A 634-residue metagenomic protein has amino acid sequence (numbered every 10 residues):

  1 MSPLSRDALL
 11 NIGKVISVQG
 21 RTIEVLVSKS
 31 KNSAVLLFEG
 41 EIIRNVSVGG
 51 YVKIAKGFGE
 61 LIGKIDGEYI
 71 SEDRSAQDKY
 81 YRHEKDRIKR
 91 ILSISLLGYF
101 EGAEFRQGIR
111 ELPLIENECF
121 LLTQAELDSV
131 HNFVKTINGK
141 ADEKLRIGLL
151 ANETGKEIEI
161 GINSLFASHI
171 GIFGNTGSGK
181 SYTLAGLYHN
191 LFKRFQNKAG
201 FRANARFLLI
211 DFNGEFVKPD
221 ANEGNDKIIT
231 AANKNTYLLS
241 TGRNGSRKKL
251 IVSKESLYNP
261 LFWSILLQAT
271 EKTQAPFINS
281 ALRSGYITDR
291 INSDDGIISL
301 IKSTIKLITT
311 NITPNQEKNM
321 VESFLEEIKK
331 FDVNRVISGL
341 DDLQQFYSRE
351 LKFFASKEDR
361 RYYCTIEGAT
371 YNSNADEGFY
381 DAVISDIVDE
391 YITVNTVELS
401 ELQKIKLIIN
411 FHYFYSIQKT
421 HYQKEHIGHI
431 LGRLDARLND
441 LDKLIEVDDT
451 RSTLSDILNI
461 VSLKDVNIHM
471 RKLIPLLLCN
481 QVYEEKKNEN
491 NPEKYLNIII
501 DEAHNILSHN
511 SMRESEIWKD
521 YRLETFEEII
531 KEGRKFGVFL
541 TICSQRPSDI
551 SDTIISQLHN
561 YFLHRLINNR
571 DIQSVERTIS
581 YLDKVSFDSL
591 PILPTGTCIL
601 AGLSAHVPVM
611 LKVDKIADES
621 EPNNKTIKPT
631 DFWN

Functional and structural regions predicted by a protein language model:
S2-T136: Conserved ASCE P-loop ATPase motor domains encompassing nucleic-acid-directed helicases/translocases
K144-T241, L600, D631-W633: Glycine-rich phosphate-binding loop of nucleotide-binding enzymes
T176, N467, P547: The conserved Walker
N204-L208, D456-L458, E493-N497, F536-T541: Loop/turn-to-beta-strand initiation segments
G214-G224, V252-T525: P-loop NTPase motor domains
Y237-R243, S253, Y561-R570: Conserved AAA+ ATPase "SRH/arginine-finger" region at the nucleotide-binding site
A269, Y521-D614: Conserved ATP-driven motor cores of ASCE-family P-loop NTPases powering translocation/secretion/packaging/pilus
F346, T595-N634: Conserved P-loop NTPase motor module
